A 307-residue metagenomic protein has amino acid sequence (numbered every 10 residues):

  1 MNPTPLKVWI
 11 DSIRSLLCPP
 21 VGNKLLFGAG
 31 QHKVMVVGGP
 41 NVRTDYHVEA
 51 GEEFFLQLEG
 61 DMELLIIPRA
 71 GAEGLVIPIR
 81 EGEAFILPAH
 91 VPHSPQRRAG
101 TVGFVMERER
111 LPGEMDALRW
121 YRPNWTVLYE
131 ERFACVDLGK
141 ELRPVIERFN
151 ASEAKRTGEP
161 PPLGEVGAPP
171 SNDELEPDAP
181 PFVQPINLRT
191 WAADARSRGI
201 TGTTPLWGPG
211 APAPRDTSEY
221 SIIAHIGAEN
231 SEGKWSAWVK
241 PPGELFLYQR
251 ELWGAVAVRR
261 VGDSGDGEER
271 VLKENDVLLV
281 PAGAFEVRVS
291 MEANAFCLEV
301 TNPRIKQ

Functional and structural regions predicted by a protein language model:
M1-E81, P92-Q307: Jelly-roll (double-stranded beta-helix
A84: Ferredoxin-like iron-sulfur electron-transfer modules
L87-V91: N-terminal extracellular ligand-recognition/capping segment immediately after the signal peptide
